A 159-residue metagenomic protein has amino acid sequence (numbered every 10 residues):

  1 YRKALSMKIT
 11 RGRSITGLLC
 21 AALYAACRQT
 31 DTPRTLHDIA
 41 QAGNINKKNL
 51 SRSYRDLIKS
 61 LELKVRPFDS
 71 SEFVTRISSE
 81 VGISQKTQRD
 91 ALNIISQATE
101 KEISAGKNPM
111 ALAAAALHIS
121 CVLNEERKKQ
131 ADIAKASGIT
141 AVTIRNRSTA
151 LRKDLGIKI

Functional and structural regions predicted by a protein language model:
Y1-M110, H118, A131-S137, A141 (+1 more regions): A cyclin-like helical interaction fold
A114-I119, L123: Basic amphipathic recognition helices
